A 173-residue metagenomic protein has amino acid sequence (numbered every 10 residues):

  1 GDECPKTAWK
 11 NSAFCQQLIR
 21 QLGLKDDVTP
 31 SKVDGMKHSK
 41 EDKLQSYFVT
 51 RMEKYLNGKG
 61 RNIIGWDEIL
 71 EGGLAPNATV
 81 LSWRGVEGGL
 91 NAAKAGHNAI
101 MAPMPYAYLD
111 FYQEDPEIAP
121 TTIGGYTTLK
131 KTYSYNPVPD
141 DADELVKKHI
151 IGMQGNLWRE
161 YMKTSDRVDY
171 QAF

Functional and structural regions predicted by a protein language model:
G1-A78, W83-H97: Active-site neighborhood of glycoside hydrolase catalytic domains
N62-E68, G73-A78, R84-F173: Flexible, acidic glycine-rich loops studded with aromatic residues
